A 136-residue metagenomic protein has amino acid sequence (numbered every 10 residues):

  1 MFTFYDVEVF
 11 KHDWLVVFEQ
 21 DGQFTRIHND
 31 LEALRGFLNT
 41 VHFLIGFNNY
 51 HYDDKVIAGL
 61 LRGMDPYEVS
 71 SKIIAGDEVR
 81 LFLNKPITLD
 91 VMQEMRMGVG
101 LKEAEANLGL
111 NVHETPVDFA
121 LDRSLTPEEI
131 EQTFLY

Functional and structural regions predicted by a protein language model:
M1-I73: Conserved RNase H-like, two-metal-ion catalytic cores of nucleic-acid enzymes
D13-W14, N49-L135: Metal-dependent phosphoesterase core characteristic of DEDDh/y 3'-5' exonuclease domains
